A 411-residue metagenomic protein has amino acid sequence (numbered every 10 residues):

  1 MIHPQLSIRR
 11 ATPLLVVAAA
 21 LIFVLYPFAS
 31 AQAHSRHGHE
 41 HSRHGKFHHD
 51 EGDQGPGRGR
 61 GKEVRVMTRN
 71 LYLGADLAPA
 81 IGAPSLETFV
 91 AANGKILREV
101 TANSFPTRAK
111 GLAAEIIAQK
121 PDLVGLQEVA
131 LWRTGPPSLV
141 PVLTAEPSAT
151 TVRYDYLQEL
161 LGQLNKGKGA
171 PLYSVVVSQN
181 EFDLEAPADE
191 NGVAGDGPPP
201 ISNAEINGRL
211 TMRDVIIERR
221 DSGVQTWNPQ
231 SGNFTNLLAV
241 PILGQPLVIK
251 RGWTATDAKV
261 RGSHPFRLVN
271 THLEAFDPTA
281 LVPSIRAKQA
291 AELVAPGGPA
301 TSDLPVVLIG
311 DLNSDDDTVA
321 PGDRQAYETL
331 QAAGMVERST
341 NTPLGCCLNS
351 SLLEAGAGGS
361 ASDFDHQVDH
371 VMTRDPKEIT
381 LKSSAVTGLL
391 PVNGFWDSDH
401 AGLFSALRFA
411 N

Functional and structural regions predicted by a protein language model:
M1-R9: N-terminal secretory signal peptides that target proteins for export/translocation
L15-Y26: Bacterial N-terminal signal peptides
Q32-H34: Boundary of Sec targeting at the N-terminus
H37, R43-K46, D50, P56-D196 (+3 more regions): N-terminal, active-site-proximal structural segment of metallo-dependent hydrolase catalytic domains
R65-L71, R108, L112-S138, I217 (+5 more regions): Active-site beta-strand/loop signature of hydrolases that rely on acidic residues for catalysis
L71-A75, V129-R133, N180-E185, S222-G223 (+4 more regions): Solvent-exposed loop/turn segments at secondary-structure junctions within structured extracellular/periplasmic domains
L164-K166, L172-F266, N270, F364 (+2 more regions): A well-ordered secondary-structure block
V224-N233, A280, S284-A287, V294-V307 (+1 more regions): Metal-dependent phosphoester-hydrolase catalytic domains
